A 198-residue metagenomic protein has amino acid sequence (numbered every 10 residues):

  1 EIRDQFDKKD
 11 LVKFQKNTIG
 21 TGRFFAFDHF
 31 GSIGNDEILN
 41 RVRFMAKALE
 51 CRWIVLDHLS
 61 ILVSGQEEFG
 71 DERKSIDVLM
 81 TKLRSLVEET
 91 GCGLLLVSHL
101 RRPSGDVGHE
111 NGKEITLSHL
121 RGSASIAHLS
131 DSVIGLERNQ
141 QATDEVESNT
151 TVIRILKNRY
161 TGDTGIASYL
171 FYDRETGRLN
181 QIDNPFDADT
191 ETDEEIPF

Functional and structural regions predicted by a protein language model:
E1-E50, S64, A167-Y169: Cytosolic-facing regulatory segments adjacent to core modules
F6, S104, R121-A124, R174-T176 (+1 more regions): Solvent-exposed, flexible loop/coil residues
V12, T18, F24, L120 (+4 more regions): Generic preference for hydrophobic/aromatic residues in regular secondary structure cores
T21-G22, R178-F198: Replication-associated primase and helicase/ATPase modules
D28-V152, Y160, I196-F198: P-loop NTPase motor core
Q141-A188: P-loop/Walker A phosphate-binding loop and immediately adjacent motor/lid segment at beta-alpha junctions
